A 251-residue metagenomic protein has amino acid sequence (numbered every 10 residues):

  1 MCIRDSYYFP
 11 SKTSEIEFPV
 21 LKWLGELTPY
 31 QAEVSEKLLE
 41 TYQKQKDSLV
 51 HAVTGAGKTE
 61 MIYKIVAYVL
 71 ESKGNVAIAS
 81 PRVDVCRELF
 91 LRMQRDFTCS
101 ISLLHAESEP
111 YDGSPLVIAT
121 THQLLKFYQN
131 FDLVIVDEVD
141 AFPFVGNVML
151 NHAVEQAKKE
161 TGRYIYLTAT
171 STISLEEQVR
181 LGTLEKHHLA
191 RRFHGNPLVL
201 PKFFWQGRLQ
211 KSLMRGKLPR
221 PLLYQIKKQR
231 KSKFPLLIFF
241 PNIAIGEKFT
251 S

Functional and structural regions predicted by a protein language model:
M1-S6: Conserved small/polar residues in nucleotide/adenosyl-binding loops
W23-K44: N-terminal pre-P-loop "Q-motif" helix
Q45-I65: Walker A/P-loop
A56-M61, Y68-R95: Conserved Walker A/P-loop ATP-binding site and its immediately adjacent core in helicase/helicase-like ATPase domains
Q94-K126: Inter-Walker segment of RecA-like/P-loop motor cores
T121, D137-V139: Walker B catalytic acidic pair
L133, A141-Q206: Post-DEXD/H (motif II) to motif III coupling segment of the RecA-like Helicase ATP-binding lobe
L184-T250: Conserved interdomain linker/interface between the two RecA-like ATPase lobes of SF2 helicase motors
